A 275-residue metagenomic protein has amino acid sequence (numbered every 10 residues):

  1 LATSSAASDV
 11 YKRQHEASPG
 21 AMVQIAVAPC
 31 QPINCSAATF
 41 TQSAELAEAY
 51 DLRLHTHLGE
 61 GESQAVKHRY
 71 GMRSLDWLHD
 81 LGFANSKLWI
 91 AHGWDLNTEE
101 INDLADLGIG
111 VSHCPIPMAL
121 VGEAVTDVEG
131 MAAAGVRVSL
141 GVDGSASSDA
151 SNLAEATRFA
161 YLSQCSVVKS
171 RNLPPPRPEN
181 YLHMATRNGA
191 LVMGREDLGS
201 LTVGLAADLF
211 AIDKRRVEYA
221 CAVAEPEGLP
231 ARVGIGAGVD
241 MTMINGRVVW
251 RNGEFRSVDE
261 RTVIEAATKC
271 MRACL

Functional and structural regions predicted by a protein language model:
L1-A7, Y11: Single conserved hydrophobic/aromatic residue that forms the stacking wall/gate of nucleotide- or nucleobase-binding
T3, A44, E48, L182 (+3 more regions): Residues within alpha-helical segments
S5, N34, A38, R73 (+11 more regions): Conserved active-site and cofactor/substrate-binding residues in soluble primary-metabolism enzymes
H15-A150, P174: Active-site core of metal-dependent hydrolases
M22, N85, D106-G108, G135-R137 (+5 more regions): Active-site lining segments that contact anionic ligands and/or coordinate catalytic metals
D80-K87, E129-R216, R232-G234: His/Asp/Glu-enriched, well-ordered alpha-helical/loop segment that forms or immediately abuts the divalent-metal
A206-I264: C-terminal cap of metal-dependent C-N hydrolases
I264-L275: Short, solvent-exposed cationic patches
